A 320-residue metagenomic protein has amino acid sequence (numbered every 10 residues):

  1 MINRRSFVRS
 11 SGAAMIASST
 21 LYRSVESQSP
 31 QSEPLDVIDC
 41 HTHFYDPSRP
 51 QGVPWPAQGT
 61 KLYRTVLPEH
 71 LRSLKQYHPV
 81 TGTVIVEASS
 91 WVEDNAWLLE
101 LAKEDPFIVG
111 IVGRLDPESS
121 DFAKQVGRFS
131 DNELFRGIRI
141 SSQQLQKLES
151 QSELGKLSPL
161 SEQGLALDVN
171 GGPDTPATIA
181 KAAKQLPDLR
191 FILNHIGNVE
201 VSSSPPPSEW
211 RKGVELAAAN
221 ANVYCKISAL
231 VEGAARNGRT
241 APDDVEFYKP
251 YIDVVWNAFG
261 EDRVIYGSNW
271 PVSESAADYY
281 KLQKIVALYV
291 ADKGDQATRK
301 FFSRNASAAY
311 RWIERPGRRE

Functional and structural regions predicted by a protein language model:
I2-S24, S29-C40, K61-G82, D253-V254 (+2 more regions): Mid-to-C-terminal alpha-helical segments outside catalytic/metal-binding sites
S29-Q163, V169, P173, E246 (+1 more regions): Mid-domain alpha/beta scaffold segments of enzyme catalytic cores
T42, A88, I196, N269-W270: Active-site metal-binding loops of divalent metal-dependent hydrolases
D46-P47, V92-N95, E200-V201, G233-A235 (+1 more regions): Short catalytic/ligand-binding loop motif for oxyanion handling, primarily in non-cytosolic enzymes, centered on
S48-V53, K124-Q125, S204-P206, N237-R239 (+2 more regions): Short aromatic-enriched loop/helix-cap "lid" or pocket-rim segments at secondary-structure transitions that line
R72, L99-E100, G127, A180-K181 (+3 more regions): Active-site phosphate/pyrophosphate- and oxyanion-stabilizing loops and adjacent acidic/basic residues in soluble
E104-F107, E133, Q185-R190, N220-A221 (+2 more regions): Short helix-capping segments at alpha-helix termini
K147-I265, E314-R319: Catalytic pocket-lining loop regions of alpha/beta-barrel enzymes, especially the amidohydrolase/enolase/GH5 lineages
